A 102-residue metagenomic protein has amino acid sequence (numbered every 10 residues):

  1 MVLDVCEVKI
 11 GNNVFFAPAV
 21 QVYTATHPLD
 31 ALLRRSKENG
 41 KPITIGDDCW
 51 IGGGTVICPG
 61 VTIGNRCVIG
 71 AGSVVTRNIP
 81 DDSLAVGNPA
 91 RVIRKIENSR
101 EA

Functional and structural regions predicted by a protein language model:
M1-T62, N88-A90, R94-E101: Flexible, glycine/small-residue-enriched loop-and-beta-strand segment within the central core of proteins
K9, G46, V68-V74, D82: A generic "structured core" feature
F15, C67-V68: Short alpha-helix at the nucleotide-sugar/activated-sugar donor binding site of glycosyltransferases and closely
P80-D81, V86-P89: Acidic, glycine-centered active-site loop in nucleotide-sugar glycosyltransferases
